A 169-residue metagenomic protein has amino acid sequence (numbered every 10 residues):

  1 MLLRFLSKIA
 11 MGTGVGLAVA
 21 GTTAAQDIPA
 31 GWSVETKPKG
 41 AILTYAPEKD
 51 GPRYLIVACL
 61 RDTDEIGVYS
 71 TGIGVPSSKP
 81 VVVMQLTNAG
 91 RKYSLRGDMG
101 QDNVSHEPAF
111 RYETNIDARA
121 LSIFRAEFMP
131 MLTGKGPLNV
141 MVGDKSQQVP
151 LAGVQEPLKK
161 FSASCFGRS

Functional and structural regions predicted by a protein language model:
M1-T13: Bacterial N-terminal signal peptides that target proteins for export
V19-T22: N-terminal signal peptide c-region/cleavage motif recognized by signal peptidases
A24-S169: A generic "folded-domain core" signal
